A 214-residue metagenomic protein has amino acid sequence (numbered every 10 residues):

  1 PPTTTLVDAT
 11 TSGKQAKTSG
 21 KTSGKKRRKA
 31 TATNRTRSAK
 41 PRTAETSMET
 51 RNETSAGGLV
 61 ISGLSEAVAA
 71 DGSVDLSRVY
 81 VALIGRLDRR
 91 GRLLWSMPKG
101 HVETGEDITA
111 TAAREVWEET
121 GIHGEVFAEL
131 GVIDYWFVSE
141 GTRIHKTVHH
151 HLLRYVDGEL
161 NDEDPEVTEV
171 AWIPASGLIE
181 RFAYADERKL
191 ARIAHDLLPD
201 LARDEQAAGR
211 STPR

Functional and structural regions predicted by a protein language model:
P1-D8, G13-K14, K25, R92 (+1 more regions): Nudix hydrolase/Nudix homology domain
T4, D8, S12-G13, S19 (+1 more regions): N-terminal strand-loop-strand
T50-N52, L76, L94, F127 (+2 more regions): A generic structural micro-feature
V60, L152-R154, W172: Short, well-ordered beta-strand micro-motif
L64-A67, R89-G91, E103-T104, V132 (+1 more regions): Short, charged/polar surface micro-motifs in flexible loops or helix N-caps
S96-L130: The catalytic Nudix box helix
G100, E106, E129, E140-R143 (+3 more regions): Membrane-topology and secretion signals of cell-surface/extracellular proteins
G121-G158: Active-site segment of metal-dependent pyrophosphate-handling enzymes, primarily the Nudix hydrolase catalytic core
